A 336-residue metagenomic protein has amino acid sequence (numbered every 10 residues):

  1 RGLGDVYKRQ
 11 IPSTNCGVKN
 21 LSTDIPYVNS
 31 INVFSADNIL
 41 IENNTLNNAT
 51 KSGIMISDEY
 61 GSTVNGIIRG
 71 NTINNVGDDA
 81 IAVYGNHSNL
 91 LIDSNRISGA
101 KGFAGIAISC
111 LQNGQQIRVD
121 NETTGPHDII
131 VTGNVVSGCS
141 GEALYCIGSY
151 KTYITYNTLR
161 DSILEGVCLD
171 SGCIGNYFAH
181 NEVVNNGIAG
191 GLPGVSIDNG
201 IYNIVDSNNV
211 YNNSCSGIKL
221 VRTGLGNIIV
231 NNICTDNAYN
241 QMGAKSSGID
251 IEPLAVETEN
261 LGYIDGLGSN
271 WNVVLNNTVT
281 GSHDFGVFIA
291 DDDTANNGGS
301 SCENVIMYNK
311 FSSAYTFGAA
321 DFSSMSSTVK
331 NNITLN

Functional and structural regions predicted by a protein language model:
R1-Y7: Short, small-residue-biased leader/transition segments that mark boundaries at the very start of proteins
I11, C16, N29-F34, N38-I39 (+20 more regions): Solenoid scaffold repeats with emphasis on beta-solenoid/beta-helix
I25, S30, N47-N48, G53 (+25 more regions): Residues in short coils/turns that link rungs of repeat/solenoid architectures in beta-rich domains
G53-I68, N74-N89, R96-D128: Solenoidal tandem-repeat scaffolds enriched in leucines and small polar residues
E59-G61, C110-G125, A189-G190, N240-A244 (+2 more regions): Intrinsically disordered, low-complexity Ser/Thr- and acidic-rich flexible linkers and loops, especially at boundaries
N296-N336: Leucine-rich solenoid repeat scaffolds
